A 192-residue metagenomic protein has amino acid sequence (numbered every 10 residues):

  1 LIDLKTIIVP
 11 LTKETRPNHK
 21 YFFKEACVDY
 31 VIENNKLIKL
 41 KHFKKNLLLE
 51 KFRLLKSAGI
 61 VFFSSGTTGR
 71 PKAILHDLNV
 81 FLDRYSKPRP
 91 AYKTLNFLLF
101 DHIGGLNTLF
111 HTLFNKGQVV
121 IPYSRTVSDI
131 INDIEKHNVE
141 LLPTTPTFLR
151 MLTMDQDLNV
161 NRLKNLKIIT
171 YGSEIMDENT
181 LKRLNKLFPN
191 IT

Functional and structural regions predicted by a protein language model:
L1-A26, K72-L75, N96, Q118-R125: Short beta-strand->loop structural element characteristic of the AMP-binding/adenylate-forming
V9, R16-A58, R70: ANL superfamily adenylate-forming
T15, F81, T126, T147-L149 (+1 more regions): Alpha-helix capping/helix-boundary segments
P17-H19, D129-I130, N179-T180: Short acidic active-site motifs
K51-R53, S57-S86: Conserved AMP-binding A3 loop
L82-K93, D101-L141: Conserved AMP-binding/adenylation subdomain of ANL enzymes
L141, D155-T192: Gly/Ser/Thr-rich phosphate-binding loop
